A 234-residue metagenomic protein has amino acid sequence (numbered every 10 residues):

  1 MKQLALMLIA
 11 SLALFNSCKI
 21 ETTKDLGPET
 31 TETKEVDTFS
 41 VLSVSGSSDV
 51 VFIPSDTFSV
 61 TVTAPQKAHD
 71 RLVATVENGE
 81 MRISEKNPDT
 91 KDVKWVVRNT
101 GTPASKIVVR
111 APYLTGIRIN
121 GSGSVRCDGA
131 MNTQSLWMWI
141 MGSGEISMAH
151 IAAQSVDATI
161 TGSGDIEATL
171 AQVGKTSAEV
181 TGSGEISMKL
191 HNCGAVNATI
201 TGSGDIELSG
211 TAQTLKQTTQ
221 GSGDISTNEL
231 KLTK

Functional and structural regions predicted by a protein language model:
M1-E29: Bacterial Sec-dependent N-terminal signal peptides
L4, C18-E21, S147, T169 (+1 more regions): Residue-level detector of intrinsically disordered/flexible regions characterized by low predicted structural confidence
C18-S45, D49-N120, S124-W137, H150-D157 (+2 more regions): Acidic (Asp/Glu) and glycine-rich low-complexity loops/linkers that are typically intrinsically disordered
V50, V125-R126, I146, E185 (+1 more regions): Short beta-strands and strand-coil junctions in structured, solvent-facing domains, enriched
S143-E145, D157: Mid-length scaffold segments of soluble, non-membrane domains
H150-K234: Short, surface-exposed interaction patches in beta-rich subdomains that mediate adhesion/assembly near membranes
